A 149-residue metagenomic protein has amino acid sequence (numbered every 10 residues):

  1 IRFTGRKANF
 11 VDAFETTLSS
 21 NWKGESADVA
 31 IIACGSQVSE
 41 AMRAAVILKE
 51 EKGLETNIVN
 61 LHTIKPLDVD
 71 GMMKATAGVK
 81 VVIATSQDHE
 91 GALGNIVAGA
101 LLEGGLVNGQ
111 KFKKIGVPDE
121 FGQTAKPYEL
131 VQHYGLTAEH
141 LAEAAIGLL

Functional and structural regions predicted by a protein language model:
I1: ATP-grasp fold ATP-binding core
T4-L149: Thiamine diphosphate
